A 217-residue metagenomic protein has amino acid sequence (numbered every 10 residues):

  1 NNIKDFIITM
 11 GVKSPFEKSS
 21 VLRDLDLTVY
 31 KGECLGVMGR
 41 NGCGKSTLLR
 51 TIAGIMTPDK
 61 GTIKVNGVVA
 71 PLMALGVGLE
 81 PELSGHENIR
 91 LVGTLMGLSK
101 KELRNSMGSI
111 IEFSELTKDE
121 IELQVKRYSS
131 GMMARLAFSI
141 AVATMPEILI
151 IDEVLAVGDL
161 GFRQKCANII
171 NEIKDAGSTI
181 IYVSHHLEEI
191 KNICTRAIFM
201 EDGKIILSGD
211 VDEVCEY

Functional and structural regions predicted by a protein language model:
N1-V21, D212-Y217: Pre-NBD coupling/linker segments of ABC/ABC-like ATPases
M38-R40: The feature captures the beta-strand-to-loop junction immediately N-terminal to the Walker
K100, R104-R127: Conserved ABC nucleotide-binding domain
S184-H185: H-loop/switch region of ABC-family ATPase nucleotide-binding domains
I190-N192: A short, surface-exposed alpha-helical micro-motif characterized by mixed small hydrophobic and charged/polar residues
D202-G203: Conserved ABC ATPase "signature" C-loop
